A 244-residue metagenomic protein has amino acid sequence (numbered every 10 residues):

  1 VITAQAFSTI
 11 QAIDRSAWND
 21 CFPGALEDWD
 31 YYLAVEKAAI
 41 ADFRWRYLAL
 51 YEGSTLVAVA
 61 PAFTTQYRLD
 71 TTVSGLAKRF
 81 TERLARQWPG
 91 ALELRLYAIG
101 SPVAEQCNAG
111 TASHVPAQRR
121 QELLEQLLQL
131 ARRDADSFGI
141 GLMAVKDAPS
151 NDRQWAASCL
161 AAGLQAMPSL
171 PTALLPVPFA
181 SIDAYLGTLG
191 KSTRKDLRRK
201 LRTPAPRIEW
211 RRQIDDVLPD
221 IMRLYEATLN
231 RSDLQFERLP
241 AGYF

Functional and structural regions predicted by a protein language model:
I2-R79, R132, G141-F244: A conserved beta-strand-loop-helix scaffold within acyl/acetyltransferase catalytic domains
T64-A112: Conserved acyl-donor/pantetheine-binding loop and adjacent beta-alpha core of acyl/acetyltransferases and related
N108-Q118, N230-L234: The substrate-binding groove and active-site-proximal loops of carbohydrate-active enzymes, especially glycoside
Q118, G139-L142: ATP-hydrolysis module of ASCE/P-loop NTPase motor domains, specifically the Walker B Asp-Glu catalytic pair
R120-E125: Glycine-rich acyl-CoA binding loop
Q126-G139: Conserved acyl-CoA
